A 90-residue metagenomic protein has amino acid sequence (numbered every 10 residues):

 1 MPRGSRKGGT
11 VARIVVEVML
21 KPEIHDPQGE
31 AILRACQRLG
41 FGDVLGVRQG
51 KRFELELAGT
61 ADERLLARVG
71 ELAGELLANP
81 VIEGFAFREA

Functional and structural regions predicted by a protein language model:
M1-A90: Non-catalytic terminal accessory/regulatory regions of metabolic enzymes
